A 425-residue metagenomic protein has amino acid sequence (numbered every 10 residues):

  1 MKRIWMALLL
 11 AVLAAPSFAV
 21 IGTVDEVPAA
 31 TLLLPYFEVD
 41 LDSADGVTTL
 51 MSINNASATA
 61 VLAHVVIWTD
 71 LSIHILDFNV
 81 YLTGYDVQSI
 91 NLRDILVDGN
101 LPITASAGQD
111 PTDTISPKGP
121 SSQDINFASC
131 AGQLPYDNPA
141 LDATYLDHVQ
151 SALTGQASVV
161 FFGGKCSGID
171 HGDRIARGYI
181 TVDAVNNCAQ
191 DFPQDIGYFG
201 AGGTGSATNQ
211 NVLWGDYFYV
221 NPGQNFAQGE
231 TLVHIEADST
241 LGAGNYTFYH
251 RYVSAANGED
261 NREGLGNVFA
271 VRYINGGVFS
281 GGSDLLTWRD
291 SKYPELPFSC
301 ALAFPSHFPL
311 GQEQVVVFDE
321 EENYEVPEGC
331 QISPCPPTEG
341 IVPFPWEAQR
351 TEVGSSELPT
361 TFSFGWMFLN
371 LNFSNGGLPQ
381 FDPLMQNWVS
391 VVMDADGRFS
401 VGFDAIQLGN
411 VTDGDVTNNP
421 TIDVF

Functional and structural regions predicted by a protein language model:
K2-L10: Sec-dependent signal peptide recognition, specifically the positively charged N-region followed immediately by
A14-S17: N-terminal signal peptide c-region/cleavage motif recognized by signal peptidases
V20-N54: A structural motif detector for short, solvent-exposed N-terminal "entry" segments of globular domains
I21, D77-V80: Beta-strand-rich interaction surfaces with strong enrichment in secreted/lumenal proteins
S52-T59, T69, F304: Asparagine-centered strand-capping/turn motif at beta-strand->loop junctions
S57-L62, L71-S72, V97: Primarily extracytoplasmic ectodomains and periplasmic/lumenal surface modules that are beta-strand-rich
V66-F78: Short beta-strand and strand-turn-strand segments in soluble, beta-rich domains
V80-L82, Q88-F425: Long, compositionally biased low-complexity segments
